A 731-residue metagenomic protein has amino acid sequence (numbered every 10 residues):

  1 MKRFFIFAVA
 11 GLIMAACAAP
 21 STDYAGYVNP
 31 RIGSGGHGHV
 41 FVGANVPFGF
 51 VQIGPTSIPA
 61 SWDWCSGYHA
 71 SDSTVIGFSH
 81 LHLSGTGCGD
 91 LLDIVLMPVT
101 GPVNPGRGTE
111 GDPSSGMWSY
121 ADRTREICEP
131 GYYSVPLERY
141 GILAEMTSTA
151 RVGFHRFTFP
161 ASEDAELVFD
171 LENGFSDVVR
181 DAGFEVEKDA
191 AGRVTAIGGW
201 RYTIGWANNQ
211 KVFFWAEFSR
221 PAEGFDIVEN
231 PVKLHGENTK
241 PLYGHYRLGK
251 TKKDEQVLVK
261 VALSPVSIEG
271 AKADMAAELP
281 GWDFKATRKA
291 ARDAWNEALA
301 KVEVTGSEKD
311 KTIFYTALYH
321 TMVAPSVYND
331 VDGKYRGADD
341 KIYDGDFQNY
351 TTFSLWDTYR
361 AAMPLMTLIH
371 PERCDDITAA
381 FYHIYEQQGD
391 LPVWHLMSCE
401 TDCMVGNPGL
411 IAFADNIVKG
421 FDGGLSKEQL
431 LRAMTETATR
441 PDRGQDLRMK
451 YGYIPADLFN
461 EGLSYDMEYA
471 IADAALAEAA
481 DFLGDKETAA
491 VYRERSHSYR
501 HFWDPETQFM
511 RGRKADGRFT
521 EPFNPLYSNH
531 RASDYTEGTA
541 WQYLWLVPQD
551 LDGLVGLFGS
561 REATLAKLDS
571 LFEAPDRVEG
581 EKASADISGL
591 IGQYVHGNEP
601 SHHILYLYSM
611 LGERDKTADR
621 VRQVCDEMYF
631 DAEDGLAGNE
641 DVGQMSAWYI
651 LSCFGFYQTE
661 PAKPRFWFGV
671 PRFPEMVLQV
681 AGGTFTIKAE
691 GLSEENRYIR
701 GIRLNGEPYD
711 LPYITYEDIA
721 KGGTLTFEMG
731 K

Functional and structural regions predicted by a protein language model:
M1, M14-T22: Bacterial Sec-dependent signal peptides at the C-terminal "C-region" and cleavage site
F7-A15: Bacterial N-terminal signal peptides
A19-I411, D415-M467, A480-H501, T507 (+9 more regions): Accessory carbohydrate-recognition regions in carbohydrate-active enzymes
E468-A472: Hydrophobic, small-residue-rich alpha-helical packing segments that form membrane-like cores
V677, A689: Conserved catalytic core of nucleotide polymerization and phosphodiester-bond processing enzymes
